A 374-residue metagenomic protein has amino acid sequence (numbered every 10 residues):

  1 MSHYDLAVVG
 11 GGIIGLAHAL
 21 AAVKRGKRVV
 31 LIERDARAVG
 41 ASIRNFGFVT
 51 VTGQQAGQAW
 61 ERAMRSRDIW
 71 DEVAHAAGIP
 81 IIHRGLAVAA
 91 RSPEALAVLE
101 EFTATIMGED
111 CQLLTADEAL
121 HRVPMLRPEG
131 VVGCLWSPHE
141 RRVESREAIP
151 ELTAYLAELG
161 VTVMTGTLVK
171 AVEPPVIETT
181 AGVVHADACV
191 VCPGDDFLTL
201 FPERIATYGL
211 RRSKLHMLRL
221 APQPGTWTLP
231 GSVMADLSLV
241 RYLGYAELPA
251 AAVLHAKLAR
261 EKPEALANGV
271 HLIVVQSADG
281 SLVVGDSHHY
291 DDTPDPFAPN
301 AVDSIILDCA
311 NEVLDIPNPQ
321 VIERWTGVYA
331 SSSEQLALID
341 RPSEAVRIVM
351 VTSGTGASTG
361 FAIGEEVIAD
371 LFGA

Functional and structural regions predicted by a protein language model:
S2-Y4, T179-A188: Core beta-strand elements of the Rossmann-like FAD/NAD(P) dinucleotide-binding domain in flavoenzyme oxidoreductases
Y4-V30: N-terminal Rossmann-like FAD-binding beta1-loop-alpha1 element of flavoenzymes
K24-I43: Glycine-rich FAD pyrophosphate-binding loop
F46-R122, V131: Dinucleotide-binding Rossmann-like beta1-alpha1 core, especially the glycine-rich loop that anchors the ADP
E61-R62, A89-A97, L135-A154, F297-V302 (+1 more regions): Short beta-strand to alpha-helix junction loop
C134-E173, V184-A188: Helical element adjacent to the flavin cofactor pocket in flavoenzyme catalytic cores
V183-P249: Central helical "cap/lid" subdomain
G269-H271, S277-V283, H289-A374: C-terminal catalytic lobe of FAD-dependent flavoproteins
